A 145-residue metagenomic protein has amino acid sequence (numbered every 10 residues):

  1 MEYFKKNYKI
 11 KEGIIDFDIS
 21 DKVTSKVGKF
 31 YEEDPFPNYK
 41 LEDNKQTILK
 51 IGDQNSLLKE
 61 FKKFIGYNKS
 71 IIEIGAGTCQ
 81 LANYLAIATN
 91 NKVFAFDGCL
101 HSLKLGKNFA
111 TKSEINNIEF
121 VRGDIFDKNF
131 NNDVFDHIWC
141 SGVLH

Functional and structural regions predicted by a protein language model:
M1-N38: N-terminal auxiliary segments of SAM/dcSAM-dependent transferases
D43-N68: Conserved alpha-helix/loop element of class I SAM-dependent methyltransferases that forms part of the SAM/SAH-binding
Y67-G77: Conserved class I S-adenosyl-L-methionine
T78-T89: Conserved SAM-binding loop of SAM-dependent methyltransferases across substrates and taxa, primarily the Class I
C99: Conserved SAM/SAH-binding beta-strand->alpha-helix loop
G106-K107: Conserved SAM-binding loop
E114-F126: Conserved SAM-binding strand-loop segment of SAM-dependent methyltransferases
N129-H137: A short acidic, Gly/Pro-enriched loop at the edge of an enzyme's catalytic core that lines a small-molecule cofactor
